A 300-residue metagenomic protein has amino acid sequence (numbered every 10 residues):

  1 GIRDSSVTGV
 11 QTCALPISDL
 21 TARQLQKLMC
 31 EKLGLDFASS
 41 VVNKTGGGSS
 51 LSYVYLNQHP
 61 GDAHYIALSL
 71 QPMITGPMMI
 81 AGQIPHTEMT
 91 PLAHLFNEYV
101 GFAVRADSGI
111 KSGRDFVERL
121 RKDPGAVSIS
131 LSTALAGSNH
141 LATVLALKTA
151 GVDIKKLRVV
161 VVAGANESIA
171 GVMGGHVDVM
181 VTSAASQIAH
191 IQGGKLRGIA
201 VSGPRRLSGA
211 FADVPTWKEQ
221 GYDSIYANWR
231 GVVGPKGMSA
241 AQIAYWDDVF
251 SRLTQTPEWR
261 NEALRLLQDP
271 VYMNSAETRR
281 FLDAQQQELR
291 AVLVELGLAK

Functional and structural regions predicted by a protein language model:
G1-S5: Short, well-ordered junction/capping motifs at the entry into regular secondary structure
S6-E88, A126, L135, V152-D178 (+3 more regions): N-terminal (or domain-start) structured segment
A14-P16, Q71, R105-I110, S132-G137 (+4 more regions): Short coil/turn segments
I17-T21, L25, G48-S52, Q71 (+11 more regions): Stable alpha-helical elements in mature extracytoplasmic
L28-D36, Y55-H64, P77-E167, W217 (+1 more regions): Hinge/capping helix and adjacent helix->loop/strand transition within the periplasmic-binding protein
L68-A81, V144-G151, D178-A212: A ligand-binding cleft/hinge motif common to bilobed small-molecule-binding domains
S186-Q255, A284-Q287: C-terminal lobe and pocket-closing loops of periplasmic/extracytoplasmic Venus-flytrap solute-binding proteins
A240-K300: An extracytoplasmic/periplasmic, membrane-proximal ligand-sensing/linker region
